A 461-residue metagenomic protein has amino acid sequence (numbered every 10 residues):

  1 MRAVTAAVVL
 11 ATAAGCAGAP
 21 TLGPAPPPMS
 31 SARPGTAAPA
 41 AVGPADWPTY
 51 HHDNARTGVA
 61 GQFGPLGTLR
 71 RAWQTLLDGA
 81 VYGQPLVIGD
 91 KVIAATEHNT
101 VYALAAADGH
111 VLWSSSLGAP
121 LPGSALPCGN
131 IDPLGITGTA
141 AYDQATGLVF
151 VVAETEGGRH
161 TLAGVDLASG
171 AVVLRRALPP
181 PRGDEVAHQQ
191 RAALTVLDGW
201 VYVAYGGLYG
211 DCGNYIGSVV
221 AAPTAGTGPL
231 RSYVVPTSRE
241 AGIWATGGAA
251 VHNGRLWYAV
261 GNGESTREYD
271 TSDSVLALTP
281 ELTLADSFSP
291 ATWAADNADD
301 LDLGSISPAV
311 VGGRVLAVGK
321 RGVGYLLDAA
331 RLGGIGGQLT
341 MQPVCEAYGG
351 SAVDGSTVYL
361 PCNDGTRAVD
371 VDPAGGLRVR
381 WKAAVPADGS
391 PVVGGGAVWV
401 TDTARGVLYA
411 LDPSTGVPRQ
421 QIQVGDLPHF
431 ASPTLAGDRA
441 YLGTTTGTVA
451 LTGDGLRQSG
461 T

Functional and structural regions predicted by a protein language model:
M1-V8: N-terminal export and membrane-targeting signals
T12-G15: C-terminal motif of bacterial Sec signal peptides marking the signal peptidase cleavage site
A17-P20: Bacterial signal peptide processing site
P26-A37: Extracellular mucin-like PTS domains
G35, P39-A45, T49-Y50, T57-G79 (+9 more regions): Extracytoplasmic/lumenal domain signature
T137: Conserved P-loop NTPase nucleotide-binding/switch module
